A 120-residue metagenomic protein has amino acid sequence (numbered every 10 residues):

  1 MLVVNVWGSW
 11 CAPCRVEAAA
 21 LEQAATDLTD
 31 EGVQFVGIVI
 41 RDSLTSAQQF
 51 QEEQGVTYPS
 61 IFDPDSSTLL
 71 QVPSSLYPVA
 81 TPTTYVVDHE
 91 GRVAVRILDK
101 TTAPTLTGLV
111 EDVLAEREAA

Functional and structural regions predicted by a protein language model:
M1-R15, L21: Short active-site neighborhood of thiol/selenol oxidoreductases, capturing the structured segment around
R15-Q54, D65-Q71: Structural microenvironment flanking redox-active thiols in thiol-disulfide oxidoreductases
E52-V56, P64-A115: Thiol/disulfide oxidoreductase modules built on the thioredoxin-like
R117-A120: Non-globular targeting/processing and membrane-anchoring segments
